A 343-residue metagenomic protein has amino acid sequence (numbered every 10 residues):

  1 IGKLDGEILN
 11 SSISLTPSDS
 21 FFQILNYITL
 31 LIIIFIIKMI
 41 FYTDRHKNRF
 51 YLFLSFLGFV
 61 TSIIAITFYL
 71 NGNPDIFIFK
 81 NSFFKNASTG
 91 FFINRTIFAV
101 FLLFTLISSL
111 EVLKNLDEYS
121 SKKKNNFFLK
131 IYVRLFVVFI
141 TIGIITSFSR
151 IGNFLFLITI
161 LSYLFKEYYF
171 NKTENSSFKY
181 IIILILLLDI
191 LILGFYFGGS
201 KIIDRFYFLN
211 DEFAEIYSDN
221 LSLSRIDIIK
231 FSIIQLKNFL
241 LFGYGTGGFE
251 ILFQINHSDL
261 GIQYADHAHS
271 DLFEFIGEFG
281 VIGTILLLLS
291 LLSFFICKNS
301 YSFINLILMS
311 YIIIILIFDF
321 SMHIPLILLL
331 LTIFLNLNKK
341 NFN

Functional and structural regions predicted by a protein language model:
G2-I8, G72-F84, D204-N210, S258 (+1 more regions): Peri-membrane helix termini and adjoining interfacial loops of integral membrane proteins
G2-L15, Y119-F127, F170-N175, E215-I216 (+1 more regions): Short helix-coil transition/hinge motifs at the ends and kinks of transmembrane helices, capturing the brief
G2-L25, F84-F98, Y217-L221, H267-F275: Short aromatic-rich membrane-water interface segments that cap or initiate transmembrane helices in multi-pass membrane
S18-N86, G90-K201, G277-F318, P325-K340: Alpha-helical transmembrane segments of multi-pass inner-membrane proteins
T67-I76, Y196-I228, I233-N238: Aromatic-rich transmembrane-lumenal/periplasmic boundary elements in polytopic membrane proteins
N94, N210, A214, L223-A265 (+1 more regions): TM-adjacent membrane-interface loops and short helices in multi-pass inner/ER membrane proteins
S149, G245, F249, D271-L272: Extended, hydrophobic alpha-helical segments in both membrane/secreted and soluble proteins
